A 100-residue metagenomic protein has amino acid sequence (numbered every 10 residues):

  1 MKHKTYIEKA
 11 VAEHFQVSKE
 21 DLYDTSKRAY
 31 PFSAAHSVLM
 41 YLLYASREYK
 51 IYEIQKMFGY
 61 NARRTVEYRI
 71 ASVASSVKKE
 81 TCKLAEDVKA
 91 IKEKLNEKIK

Functional and structural regions predicted by a protein language model:
M1, A29-S33, T81: Conserved phosphate/pyrophosphate-binding and hydrolysis machinery centered on Walker-type P-loop NTPases, extending
M1-A10, A90: General nucleic-acid-binding
E13-H36, N61: Short, Lys/Arg-enriched anionic-surface-contact patches
S33-Y49: Short, amphipathic alpha-helical "recognition" segments used to contact nucleic acids or chromatin
Y44, R69-I70, A74-V77: DNA major-groove recognition helix of helix-turn-helix
K50-Y52, K56-R69: Short, basic interhelical loop/turn and adjoining N-cap of the next helix at nucleic-acid- or acidic-partner-contacting
V77-K100: Short Lys/Arg-enriched helix C-cap and helix-to-coil transition segments that create basic nucleic-acid-contact patches
